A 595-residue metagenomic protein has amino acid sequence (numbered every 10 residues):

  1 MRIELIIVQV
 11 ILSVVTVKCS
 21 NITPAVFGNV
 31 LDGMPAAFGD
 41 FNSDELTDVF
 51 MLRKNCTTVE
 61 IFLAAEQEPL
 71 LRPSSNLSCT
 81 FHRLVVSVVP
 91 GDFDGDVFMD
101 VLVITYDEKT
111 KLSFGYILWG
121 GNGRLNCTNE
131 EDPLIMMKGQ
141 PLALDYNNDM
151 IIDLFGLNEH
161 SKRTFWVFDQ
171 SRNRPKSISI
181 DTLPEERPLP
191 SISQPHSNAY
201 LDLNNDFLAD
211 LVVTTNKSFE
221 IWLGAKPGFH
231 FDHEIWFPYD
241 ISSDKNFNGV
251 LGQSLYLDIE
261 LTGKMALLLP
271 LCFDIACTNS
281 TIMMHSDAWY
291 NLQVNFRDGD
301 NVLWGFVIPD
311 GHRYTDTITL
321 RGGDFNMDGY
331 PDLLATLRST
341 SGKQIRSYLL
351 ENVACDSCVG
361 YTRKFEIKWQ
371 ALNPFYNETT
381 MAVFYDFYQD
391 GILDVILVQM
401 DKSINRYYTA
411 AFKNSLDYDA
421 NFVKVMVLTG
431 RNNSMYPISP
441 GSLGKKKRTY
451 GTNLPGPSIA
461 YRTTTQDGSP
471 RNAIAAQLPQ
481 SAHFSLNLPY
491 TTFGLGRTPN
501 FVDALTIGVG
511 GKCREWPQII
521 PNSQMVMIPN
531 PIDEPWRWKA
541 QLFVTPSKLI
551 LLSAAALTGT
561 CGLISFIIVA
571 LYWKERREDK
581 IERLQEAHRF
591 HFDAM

Functional and structural regions predicted by a protein language model:
R2-C19: Cleavable N-terminal signal peptides of Sec/SRP-targeted secreted and luminal proteins
V14-T23, T57-S75, K111-E130, K162-L183 (+5 more regions): Beta-propeller blade repeat segments, especially FG-GAP/WD-type strand-to-loop junctions in 6- to 7-bladed propeller
P24-G28, D356-V383, Y388-M595: Gly/Ser/Thr/Pro-enriched helix-cap/hinge segments flanking short amphipathic alpha-helices
A25-A36, L77-V89, E131-L142, P184-A199 (+6 more regions): Repeat-based blade/solenoid architectures
V26-T57: Beta-strand-rich domains and repeat architectures in extracellular enzymes and scaffolds, especially beta-propellers
A37-S43, V89-G95, A143-N148, A199-N205 (+3 more regions): Structural signature of eukaryotic scaffold interfaces centered on beta-propeller domains
S43-R53, G95-T105, N148-L157, N205-T214 (+3 more regions): Acidic/hydrophobic-patterned starts of short beta strands in beta-sheet-rich repeat architectures
L118-T278, M284-D287: Solenoidal tandem-repeat scaffolds enriched in leucines and small polar residues
